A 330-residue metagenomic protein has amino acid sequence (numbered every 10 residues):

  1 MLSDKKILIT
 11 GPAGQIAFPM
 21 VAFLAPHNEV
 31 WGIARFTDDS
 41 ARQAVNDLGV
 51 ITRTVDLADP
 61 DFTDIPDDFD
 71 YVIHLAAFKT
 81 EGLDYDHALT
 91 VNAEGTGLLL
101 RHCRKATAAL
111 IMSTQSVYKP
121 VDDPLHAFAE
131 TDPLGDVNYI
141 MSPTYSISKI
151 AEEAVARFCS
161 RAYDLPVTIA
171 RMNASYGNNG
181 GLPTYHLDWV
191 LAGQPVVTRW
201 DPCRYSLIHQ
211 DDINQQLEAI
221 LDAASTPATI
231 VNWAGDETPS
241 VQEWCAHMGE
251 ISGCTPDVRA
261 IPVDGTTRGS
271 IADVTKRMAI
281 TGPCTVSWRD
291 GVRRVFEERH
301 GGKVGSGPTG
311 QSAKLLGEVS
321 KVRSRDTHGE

Functional and structural regions predicted by a protein language model:
I7-P26: N-terminal Rossmann NAD(P)H-binding glycine-rich loop of SDR-like oxidoreductase domains
T10, R171, S175-G177, V197-R204 (+3 more regions): Glycine-rich Rossmann NAD(P)(H)-binding loop
D39, V50-V91: NAD(P)H-binding glycine-rich loop region in Rossmannoid oxidoreductase-like domains and their noncatalytic homologs
L89-T96, L110-S113, S148, S206: Short alpha-helix in the Rossmann-fold core of NAD(P)-dependent oxidoreductases
L98-T144: Conserved Rossmann-fold NAD(P)-dependent oxidoreductase catalytic core, especially the SDR/UDP-sugar
D123-L125, A154-Y205, Q210, N214 (+1 more regions): NAD(P)-dependent short-chain dehydrogenase/reductase
Q216-A219, A223-R268, D273, G317-G329: Mid/C-terminal beta-alpha module of Rossmann-like enzyme folds, strongest in SDR-family dehydrogenases/epimerases
W288-E330: Amphipathic terminal alpha-helices
